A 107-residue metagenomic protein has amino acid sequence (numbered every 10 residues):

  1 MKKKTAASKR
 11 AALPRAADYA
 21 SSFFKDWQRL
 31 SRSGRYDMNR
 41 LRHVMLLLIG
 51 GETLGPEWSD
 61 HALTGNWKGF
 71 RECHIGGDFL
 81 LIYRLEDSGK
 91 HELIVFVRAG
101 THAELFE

Functional and structural regions predicted by a protein language model:
M1-A6, R32, L48-G50, H61: Intrinsically disordered, low-complexity boundary segments flanking structured domains
M1-L13, D18-S21, E57, T64: Basic nucleic-acid-binding interfaces
M1-L13, R35-M38, C73-L80, R84-E107: Enriched for short, Lys/Arg-rich terminal
A20-E57: Short, contiguous, helix-prone interaction/anchoring segments in small proteins
K25, R29, G65, L81 (+1 more regions): Active-site micro-motifs of SAM-dependent methyltransferase domains
L47-C73: A short, surface-exposed loop/turn module that caps and links secondary-structure elements
